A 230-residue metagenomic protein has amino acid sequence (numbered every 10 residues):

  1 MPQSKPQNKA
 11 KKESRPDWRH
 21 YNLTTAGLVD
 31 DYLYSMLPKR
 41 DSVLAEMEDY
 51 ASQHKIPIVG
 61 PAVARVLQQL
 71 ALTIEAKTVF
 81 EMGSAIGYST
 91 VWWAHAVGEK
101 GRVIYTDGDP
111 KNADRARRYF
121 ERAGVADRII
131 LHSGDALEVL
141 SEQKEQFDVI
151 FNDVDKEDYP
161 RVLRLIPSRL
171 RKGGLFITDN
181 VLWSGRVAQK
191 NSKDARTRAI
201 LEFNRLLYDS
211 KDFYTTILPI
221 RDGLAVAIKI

Functional and structural regions predicted by a protein language model:
M1-D41: N-terminal auxiliary segments of SAM/dcSAM-dependent transferases
S35-K39, S52-V66, L72: Conserved SAM-binding loop and adjacent beta-strand
L44-Y50, W183: Short, basic/glycine-rich phosphate-binding loops at helix/coil junctions that contact nucleotide phosphates
Y50-H54, V187-K190: Short glycine/proline- and acidic residue-enriched helix-loop micro-motifs that form flexible lids or anion-recognition
P61-I230: S-adenosylmethionine/decaboxylated-SAM
